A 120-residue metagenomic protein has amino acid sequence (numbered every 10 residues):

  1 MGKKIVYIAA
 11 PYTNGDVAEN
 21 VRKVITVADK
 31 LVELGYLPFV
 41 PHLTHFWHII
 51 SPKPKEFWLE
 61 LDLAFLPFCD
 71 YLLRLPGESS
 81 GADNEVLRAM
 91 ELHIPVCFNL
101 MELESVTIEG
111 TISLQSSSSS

Functional and structural regions predicted by a protein language model:
M1-S120: Catalytic phosphate/metal-binding cores of nucleic-acid and nucleotide-processing enzymes, i.e., regions that mediate
